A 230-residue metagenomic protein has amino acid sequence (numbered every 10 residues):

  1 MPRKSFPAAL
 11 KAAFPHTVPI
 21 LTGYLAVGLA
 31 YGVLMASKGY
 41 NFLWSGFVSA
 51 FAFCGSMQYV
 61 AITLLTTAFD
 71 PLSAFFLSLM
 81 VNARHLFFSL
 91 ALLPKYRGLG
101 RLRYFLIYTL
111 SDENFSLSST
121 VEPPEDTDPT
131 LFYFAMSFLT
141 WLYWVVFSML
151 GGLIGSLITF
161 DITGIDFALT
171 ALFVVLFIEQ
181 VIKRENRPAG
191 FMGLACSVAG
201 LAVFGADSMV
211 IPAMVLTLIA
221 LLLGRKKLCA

Functional and structural regions predicted by a protein language model:
M1-A12: Short, Lys/Arg-rich, polar N-terminal cytosolic tail immediately upstream of the first transmembrane signal-anchor
P2, F75-D166: Helix-loop-helix junctions within the multi-pass membrane cores of secondary transporters/permeases
A12-I107, Y143, A189, M209: Pore-lining transmembrane helices
P15, P19, G23, R97 (+6 more regions): Generic secondary-structure signature for well-ordered alpha-helical cores
M57-V60, H85-L86, S116, V198 (+1 more regions): Hydrophobic transmembrane alpha-helices of multi-pass small-molecule transporters
P123, L216-L218: Short, solvent-exposed amphipathic alpha-helical segments in soluble enzyme and RNA/protein-processing domains
T130-P212, I219, L223: Membrane-embedded alpha-helical modules
L223-A230: Membrane-interface capping segments at transmembrane-helix boundaries
